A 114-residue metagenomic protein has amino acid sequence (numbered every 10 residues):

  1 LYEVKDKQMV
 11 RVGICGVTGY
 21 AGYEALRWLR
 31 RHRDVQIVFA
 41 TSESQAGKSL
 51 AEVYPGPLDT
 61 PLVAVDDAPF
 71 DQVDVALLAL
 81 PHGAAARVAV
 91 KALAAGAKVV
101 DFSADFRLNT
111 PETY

Functional and structural regions predicted by a protein language model:
Y2-Y114: N-terminal Rossmann-like NAD(P) cofactor-binding subdomain of oxidoreductases, focused on the glycine-rich
